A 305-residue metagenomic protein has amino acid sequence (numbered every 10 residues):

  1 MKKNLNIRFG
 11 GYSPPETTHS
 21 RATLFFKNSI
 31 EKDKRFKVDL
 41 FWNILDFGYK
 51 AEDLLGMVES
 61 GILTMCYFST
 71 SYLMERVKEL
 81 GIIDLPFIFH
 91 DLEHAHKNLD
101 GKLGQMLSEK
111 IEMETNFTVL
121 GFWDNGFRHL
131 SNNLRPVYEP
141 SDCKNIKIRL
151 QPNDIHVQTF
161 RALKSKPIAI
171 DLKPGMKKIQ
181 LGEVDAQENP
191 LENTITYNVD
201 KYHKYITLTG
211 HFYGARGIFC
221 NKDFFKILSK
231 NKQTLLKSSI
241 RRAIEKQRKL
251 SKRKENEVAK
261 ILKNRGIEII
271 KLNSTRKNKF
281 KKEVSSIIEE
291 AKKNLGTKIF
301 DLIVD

Functional and structural regions predicted by a protein language model:
M1-E93, E112-D305: N-terminal secretory/targeting leader peptides
L99-M113: Hinge/lid segment of periplasmic solute-binding proteins
